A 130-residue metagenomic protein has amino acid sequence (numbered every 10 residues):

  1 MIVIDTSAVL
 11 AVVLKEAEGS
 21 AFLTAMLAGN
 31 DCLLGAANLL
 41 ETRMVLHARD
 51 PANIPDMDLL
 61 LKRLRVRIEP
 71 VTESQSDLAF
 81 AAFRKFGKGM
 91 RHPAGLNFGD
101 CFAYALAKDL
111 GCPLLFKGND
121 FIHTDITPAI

Functional and structural regions predicted by a protein language model:
M1-L34, L46-L59: Short, well-structured N-terminal submotif of metal-dependent ribonuclease cores
V9-L10, L39, F121: A generic structural signal for short hydrophobic patches within well-formed alpha-helices
L33, R67-E69, A129: General small-molecule cofactor/ligand-binding pocket signal
I68-P113: Active-site neighborhoods of divalent-metal-dependent phosphate/nucleic-acid chemistry enzymes
Y104-I130: Acidic, PIN/NYN-like endoribonuclease modules and their adjacent C-terminal/linker elements
